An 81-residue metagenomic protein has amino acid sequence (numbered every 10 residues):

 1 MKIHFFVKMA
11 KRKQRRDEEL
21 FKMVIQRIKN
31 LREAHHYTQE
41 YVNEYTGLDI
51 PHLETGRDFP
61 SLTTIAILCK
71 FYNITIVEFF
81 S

Functional and structural regions predicted by a protein language model:
K2-A34: A short, Lys/Arg-rich alpha-helix, primarily the initiator
I28, Q39, L62-I65: Helix-turn-helix DNA-binding elements, focusing on the entry/boundary residues of the two helices that contact DNA
A34-H52: Short alpha-helical DNA-recognition segment
T46, E54, T64, F80: DNA major-groove recognition helix of helix-turn-helix
L48-I50, I74, S81: Short, basic amphipathic alpha-helical segments that act as recognition/interaction helices in nucleic-acid-binding
T63-E78: DNA major-groove recognition helix of helix-turn-helix/homeodomain DNA-binding modules
